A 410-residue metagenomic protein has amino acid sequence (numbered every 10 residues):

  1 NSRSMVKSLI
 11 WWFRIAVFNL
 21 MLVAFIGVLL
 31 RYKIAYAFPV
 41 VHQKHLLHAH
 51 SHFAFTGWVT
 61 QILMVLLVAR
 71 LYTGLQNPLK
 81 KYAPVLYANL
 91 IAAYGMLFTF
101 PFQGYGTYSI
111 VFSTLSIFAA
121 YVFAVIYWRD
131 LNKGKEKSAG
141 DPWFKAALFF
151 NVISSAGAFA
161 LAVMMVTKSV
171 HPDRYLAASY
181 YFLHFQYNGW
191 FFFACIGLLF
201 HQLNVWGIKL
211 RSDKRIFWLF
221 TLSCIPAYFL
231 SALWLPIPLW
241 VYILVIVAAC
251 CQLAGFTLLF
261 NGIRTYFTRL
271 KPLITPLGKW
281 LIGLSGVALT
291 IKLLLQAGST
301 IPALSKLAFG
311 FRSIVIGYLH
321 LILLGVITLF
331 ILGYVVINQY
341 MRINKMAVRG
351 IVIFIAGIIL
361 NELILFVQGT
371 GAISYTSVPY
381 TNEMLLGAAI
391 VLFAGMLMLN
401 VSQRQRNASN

Functional and structural regions predicted by a protein language model:
N1-N410: Hydrophobic alpha-helical transmembrane segments of multi-pass integral membrane proteins
